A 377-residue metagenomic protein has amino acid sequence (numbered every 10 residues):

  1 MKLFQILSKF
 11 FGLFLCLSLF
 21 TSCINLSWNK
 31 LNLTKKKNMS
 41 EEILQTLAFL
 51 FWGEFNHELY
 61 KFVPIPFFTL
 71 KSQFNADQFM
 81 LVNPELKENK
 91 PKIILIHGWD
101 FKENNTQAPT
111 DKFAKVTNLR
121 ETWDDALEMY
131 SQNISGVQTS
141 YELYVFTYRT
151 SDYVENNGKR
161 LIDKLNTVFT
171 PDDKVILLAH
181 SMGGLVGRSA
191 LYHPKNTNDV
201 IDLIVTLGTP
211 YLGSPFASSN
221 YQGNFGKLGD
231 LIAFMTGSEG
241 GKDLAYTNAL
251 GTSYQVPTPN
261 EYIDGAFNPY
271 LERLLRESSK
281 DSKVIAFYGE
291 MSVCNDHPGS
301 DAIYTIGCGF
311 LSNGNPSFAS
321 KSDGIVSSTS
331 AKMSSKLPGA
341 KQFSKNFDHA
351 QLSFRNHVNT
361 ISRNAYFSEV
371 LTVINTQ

Functional and structural regions predicted by a protein language model:
K2-F11: Bacterial N-terminal signal peptides that target proteins for export
T21-S22: C-terminal motif of bacterial Sec signal peptides marking the signal peptidase cleavage site
N25-Y144, V168: Flexible, membrane-associating and regulatory peripheral segments of lipid-active enzymes
F55-F74, D163, T170, Y192-Q377: Helical cap/lid subdomain of alpha/beta-hydrolase-fold lipid enzymes that gates access to the catalytic pocket
K90-I93, K174, D202: Alpha/beta-hydrolase fold active-site loops
I96-G98, H180-S181, G208, D323: The conserved beta1-alpha1 loop
T150-P171: Helix-loop module immediately N-terminal to the HCX5R catalytic loop in PTP-like cysteine phosphatase domains
L178-A179, G183, G187: Gly/Ala-rich beta-loop-alpha elbow adjacent to hydrolase catalytic centers
